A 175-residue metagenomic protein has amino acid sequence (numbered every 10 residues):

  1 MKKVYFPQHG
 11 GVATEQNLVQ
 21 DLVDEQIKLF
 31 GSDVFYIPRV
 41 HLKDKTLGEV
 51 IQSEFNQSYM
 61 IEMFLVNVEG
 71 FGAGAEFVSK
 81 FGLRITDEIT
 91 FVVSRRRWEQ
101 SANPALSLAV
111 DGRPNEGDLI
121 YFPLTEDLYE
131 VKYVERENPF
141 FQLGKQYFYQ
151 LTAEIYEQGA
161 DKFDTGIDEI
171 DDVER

Functional and structural regions predicted by a protein language model:
M1-G70: Active-site-proximal polar cores
L22-V23, K43, I85, A160-T165 (+1 more regions): Membrane topogenic/interface segments and analogous intrinsically disordered interaction regions
A73-I89, Y156: Acidic-enriched and Gly/Ser
I89-V110: Short alpha-helix capping/helix-loop boundary micro-motifs
T90, R136-A153: Short, solvent-exposed secondary-structure boundary/capping segments
S107-F122: Short coil-to-beta transition motif at edge beta-strands of beta-rich domains
D127-P139: Short beta-strand-centered aromatic/proline hotspots
Y149-R175: Glycine- and charge-enriched low-complexity intrinsically disordered segments
